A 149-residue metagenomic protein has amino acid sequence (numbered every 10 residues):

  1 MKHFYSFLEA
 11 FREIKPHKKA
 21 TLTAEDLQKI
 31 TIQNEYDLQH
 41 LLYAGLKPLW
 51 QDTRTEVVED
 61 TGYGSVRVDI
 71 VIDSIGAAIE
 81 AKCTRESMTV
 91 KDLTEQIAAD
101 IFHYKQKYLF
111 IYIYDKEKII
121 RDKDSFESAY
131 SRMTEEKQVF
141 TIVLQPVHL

Functional and structural regions predicted by a protein language model:
M1-Y5: Non-globular, low-complexity intrinsically disordered regions
F7-T55: Acidic-basic catalytic patches of nuclease active cores, encompassing PD-(D/E)XK and other metal-cofactor nuclease
K29, D60, T84-M88: Short, contiguous acidic/charged loop-to-helix segments that flank catalytic cores in large enzymes
I30-T31, Q51-I75: Active-site metal-binding core of divalent-cation-utilizing nuclease and nuclease-like domains
Q33, D37, L41, Y63-S65 (+2 more regions): Short, well-structured alpha-helical interface segments that form or flank functional binding sites
I70-I72, G76-E86: Conserved catalytic cores of phosphodiester-cleaving nucleases, focusing on short active-site segments
C83-A129: Catalytic cores of nucleic-acid endonucleases
K116-L149: Domain-level recognition of nuclease-like catalytic cores that cleave nucleotide substrates
